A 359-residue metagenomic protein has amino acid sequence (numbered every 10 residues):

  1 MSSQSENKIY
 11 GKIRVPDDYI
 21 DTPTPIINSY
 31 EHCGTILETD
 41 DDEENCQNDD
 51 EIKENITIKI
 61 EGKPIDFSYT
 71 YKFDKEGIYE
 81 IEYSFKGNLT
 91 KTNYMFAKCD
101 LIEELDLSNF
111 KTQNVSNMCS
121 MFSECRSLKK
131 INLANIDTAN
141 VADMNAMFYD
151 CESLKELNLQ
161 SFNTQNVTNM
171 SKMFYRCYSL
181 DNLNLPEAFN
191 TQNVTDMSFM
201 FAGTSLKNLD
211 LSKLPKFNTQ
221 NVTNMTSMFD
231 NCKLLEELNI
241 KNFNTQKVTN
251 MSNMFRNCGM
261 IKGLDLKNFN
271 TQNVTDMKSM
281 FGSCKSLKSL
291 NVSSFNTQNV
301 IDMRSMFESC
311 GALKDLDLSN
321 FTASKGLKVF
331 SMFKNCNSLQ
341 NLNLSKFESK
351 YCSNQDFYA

Functional and structural regions predicted by a protein language model:
M1-A359: Negatively charged
